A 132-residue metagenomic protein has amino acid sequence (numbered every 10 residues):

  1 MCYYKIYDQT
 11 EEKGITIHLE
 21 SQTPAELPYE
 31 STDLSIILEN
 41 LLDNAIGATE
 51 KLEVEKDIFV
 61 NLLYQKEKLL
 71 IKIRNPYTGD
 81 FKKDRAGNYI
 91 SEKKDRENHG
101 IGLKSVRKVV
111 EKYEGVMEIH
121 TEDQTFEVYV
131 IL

Functional and structural regions predicted by a protein language model:
M1-K13: Short beta-to-alpha transition helix within the HATPase_c
H18-I37, K94: Conserved short strand/loop->alpha-helix "switch" segment adjacent to the catalytic nucleotide/phosphoryl-transfer site
S31-E53: Conserved ATP-binding N-box helix of the HATPase_c
E55-E67: Short beta-strand/loop element within the Bergerat-fold HATPase_c
E67-G100: Glycine-rich/acidic phosphate-handling loop/turn and adjacent ATP-lid/helix of nucleotide-binding kinase/ATPase domains
G79, E122-Y129: Glycine-rich nucleotide-binding loop
